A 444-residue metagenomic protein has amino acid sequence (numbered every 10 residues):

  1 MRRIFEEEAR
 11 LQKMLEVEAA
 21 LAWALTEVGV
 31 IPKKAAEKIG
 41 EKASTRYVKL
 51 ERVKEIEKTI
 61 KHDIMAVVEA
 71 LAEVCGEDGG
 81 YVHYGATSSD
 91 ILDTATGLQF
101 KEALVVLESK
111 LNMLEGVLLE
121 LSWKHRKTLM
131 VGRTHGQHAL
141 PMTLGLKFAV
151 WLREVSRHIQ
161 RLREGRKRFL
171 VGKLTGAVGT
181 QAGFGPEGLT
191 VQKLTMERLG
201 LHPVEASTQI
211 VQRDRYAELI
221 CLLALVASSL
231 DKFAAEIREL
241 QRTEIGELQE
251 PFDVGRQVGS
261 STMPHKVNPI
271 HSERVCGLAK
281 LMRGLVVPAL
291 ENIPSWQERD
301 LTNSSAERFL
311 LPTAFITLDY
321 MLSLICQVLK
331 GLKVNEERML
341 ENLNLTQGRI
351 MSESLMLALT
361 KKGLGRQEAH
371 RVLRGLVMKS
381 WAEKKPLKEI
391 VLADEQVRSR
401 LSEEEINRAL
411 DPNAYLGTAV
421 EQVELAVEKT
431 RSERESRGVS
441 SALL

Functional and structural regions predicted by a protein language model:
M1-Q12, I56-I60, I245-G246, S261-L444: Glycine-rich cofactor/substrate-binding loops
M1-T175, Q181, E187-L194, P203 (+5 more regions): A helix-coil-helix interface module used to build multimeric assemblies and to scaffold catalytic/cofactor sites
E18, R215, V254-G255, M351-L355 (+1 more regions): N-terminal alpha-helical segment
I31, A36, I245-L248, G365: Conserved hydrophobic residue
K38-I39, Q209, N342, V372: Residue-level "edge-of-site" marker
E41-K42, Q212, G375-L376: Short secondary-structure capping/turn micro-motifs that flank functional sites
T96-E108, Q137-S295, T302-Y320: Charged, flexible cofactor/metal-binding loops and thiol motifs
L121, H125-T128, L162-G165, F169 (+6 more regions): Hydrophobic stripe of amphipathic alpha-helices that form coiled-coil interfaces
